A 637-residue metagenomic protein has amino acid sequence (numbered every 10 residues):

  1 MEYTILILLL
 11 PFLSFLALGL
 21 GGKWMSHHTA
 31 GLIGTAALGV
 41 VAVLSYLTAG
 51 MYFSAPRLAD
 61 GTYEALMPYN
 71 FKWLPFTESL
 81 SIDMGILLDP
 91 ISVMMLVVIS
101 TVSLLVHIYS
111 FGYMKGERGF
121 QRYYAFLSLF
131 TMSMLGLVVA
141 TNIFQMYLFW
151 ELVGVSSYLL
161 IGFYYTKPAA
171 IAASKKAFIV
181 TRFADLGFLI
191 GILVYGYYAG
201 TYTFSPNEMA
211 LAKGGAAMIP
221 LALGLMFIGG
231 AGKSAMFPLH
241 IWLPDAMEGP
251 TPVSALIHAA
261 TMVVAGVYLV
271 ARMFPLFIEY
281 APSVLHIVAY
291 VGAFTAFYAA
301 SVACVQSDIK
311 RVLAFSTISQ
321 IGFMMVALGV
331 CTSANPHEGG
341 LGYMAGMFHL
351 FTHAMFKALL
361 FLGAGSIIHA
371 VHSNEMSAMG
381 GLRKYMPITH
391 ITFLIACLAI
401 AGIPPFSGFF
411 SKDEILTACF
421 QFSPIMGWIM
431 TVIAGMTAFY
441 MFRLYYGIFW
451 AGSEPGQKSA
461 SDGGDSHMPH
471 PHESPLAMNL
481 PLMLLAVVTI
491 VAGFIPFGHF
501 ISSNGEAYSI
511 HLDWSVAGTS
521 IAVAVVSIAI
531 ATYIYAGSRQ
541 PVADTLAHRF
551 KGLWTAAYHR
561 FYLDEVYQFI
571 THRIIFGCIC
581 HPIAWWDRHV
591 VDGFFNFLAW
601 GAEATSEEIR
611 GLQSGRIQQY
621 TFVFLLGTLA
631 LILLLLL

Functional and structural regions predicted by a protein language model:
M1-L9, M25-L32, L80-V98, G136-F149 (+7 more regions): Membrane-entry segments of alpha-helical transmembrane domains in multi-pass membrane proteins
E2-I5, G21-A125, Y198-A216, R272-F274 (+2 more regions): Transmembrane helix-loop-helix hairpins at membrane boundaries of multipass inner-membrane proteins
L8-K23, L104, A231, A235 (+1 more regions): N-terminal signal-anchor/start-transfer transmembrane helix
H27-V41, A173-D185, R383-T392, H472-A486 (+1 more regions): Alpha-helical transmembrane segments and their helix-start/interface "positive-inside/aromatic belt" motifs in integral
T77-L87, G498-V516, A536-L637: Aromatic-capped, Gly/Pro-kinked transmembrane alpha-helices
L105-M146, V155-D462, M468, F494: Hydrophobic transmembrane alpha-helices and their helix-loop junctions in integral membrane proteins
L398-F410, E414, L485-N504, T571 (+1 more regions): Alpha-helical transmembrane segments and their membrane-interface junctions in multi-pass membrane proteins
M468-A529: Hard-cation-handling environments
